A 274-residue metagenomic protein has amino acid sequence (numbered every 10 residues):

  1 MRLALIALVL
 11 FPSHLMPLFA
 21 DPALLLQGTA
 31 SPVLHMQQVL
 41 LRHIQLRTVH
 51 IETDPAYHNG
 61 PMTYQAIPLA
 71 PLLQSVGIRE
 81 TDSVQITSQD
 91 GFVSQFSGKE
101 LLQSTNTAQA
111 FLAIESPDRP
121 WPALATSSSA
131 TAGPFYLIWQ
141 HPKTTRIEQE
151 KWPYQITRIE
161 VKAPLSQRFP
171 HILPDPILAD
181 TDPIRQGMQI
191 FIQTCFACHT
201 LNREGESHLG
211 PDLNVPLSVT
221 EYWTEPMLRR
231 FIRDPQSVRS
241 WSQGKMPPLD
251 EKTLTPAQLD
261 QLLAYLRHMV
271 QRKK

Functional and structural regions predicted by a protein language model:
A4-H14: Bacterial N-terminal signal peptides
L15-A20: Sec/Tat signal peptide C-region and signal peptidase I cleavage site
D21-K162, K274: Structured, non-membrane catalytic/scaffold regions adjacent to prosthetic-group chemistry
P68, P183, F191-A197, N202 (+3 more regions): Short pre-active-site segment immediately N-terminal to redox-active cysteine/selenocysteine motifs in thiol-based
L165-I190: Electrostatic cytochrome c docking/interface patches
G187-N202, L228, M246, L262-L266: The canonical Cys-X-X-Cys-His
T200-R233: Gly/Gly-Pro-rich "capping" loops immediately C-terminal to redox-active cysteine motifs in periplasmic/lumenal
H208-N214, R233-M269, K273-K274: Axial heme c-ligation environment in periplasmic c-type cytochrome domains
